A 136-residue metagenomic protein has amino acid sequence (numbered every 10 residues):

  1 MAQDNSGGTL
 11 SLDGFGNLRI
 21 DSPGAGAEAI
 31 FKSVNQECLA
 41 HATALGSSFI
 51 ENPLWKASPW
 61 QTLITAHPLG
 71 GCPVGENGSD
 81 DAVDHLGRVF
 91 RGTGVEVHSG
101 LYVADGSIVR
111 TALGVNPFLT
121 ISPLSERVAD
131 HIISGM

Functional and structural regions predicted by a protein language model:
M1-I50, E96-V97, L113, P117-S122 (+1 more regions): C-terminal segments that line or cap access tunnels to active or ligand-binding sites in enzymes and enzyme-associated
G26, I30-T111: A glycine-rich dinucleotide-binding beta-alpha-beta segment and adjacent secondary-structure elements that constitute
